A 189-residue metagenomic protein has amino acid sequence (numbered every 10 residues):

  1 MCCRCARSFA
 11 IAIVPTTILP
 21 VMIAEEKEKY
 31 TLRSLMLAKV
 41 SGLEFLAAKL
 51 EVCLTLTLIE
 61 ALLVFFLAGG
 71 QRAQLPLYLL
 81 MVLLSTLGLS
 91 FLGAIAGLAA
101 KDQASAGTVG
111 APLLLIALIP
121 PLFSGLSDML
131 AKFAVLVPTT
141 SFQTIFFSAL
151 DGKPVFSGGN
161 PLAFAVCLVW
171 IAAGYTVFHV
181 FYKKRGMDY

Functional and structural regions predicted by a protein language model:
C2-M22: Long, hydrophobic alpha-helical segments
P15-L19, L63, F91-A96, A173-F178: Hydrophobic/aromatic residues in alpha-helical transmembrane segments
T16-A38: Transmembrane helix boundary and interhelical loop/hinge segments in multi-pass membrane proteins
G42-L43, L50-A104, A163-F164: Alpha-helical transmembrane segments and their short interhelical loops
K49-L50, V82, G110-A111, V137 (+1 more regions): Residue-level recognition of transmembrane alpha-helices in multi-pass small-molecule transporters/permeases
A100-T140: Transmembrane helix segments
G125-F164: Short hydrophobic, aromatic-rich alpha-helical segments embedded in or entering the lipid bilayer of multi-pass
A165-Y189: Junction motif at the cytosolic side of a transmembrane helix
